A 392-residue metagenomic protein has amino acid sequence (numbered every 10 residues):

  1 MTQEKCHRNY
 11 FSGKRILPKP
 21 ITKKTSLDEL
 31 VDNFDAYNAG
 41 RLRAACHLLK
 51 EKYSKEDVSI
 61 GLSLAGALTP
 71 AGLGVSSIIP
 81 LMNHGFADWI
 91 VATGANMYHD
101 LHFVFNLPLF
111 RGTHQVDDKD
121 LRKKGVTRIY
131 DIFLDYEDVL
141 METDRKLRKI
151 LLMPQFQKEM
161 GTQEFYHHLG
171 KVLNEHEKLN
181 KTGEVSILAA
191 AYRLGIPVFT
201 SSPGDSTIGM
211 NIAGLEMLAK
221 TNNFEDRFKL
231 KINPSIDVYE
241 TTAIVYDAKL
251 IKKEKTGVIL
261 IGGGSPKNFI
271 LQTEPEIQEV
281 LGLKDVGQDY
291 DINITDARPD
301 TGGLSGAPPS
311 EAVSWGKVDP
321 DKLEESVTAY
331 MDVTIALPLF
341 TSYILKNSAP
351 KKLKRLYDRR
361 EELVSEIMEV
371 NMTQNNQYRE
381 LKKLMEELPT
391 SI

Functional and structural regions predicted by a protein language model:
T2-F34, F105-N106, F110-S206, Y343-L356: Cap/lid and interdomain-hinge subdomains that line or gate substrate/regulatory clefts in soluble alpha/beta enzymes
T2-S12, T22, E29, G40 (+2 more regions): C-terminal functional extensions of proteins
K23-R43, E216-S235, T256, I261-G263 (+1 more regions): Acidic/glycine-enriched edge-of-secondary-structure segments
D35-L81: Active-site-flanking structural segment that lines cofactor/substrate pockets
S59-T69, I90, F199-P203, E225-L304: Glycine-rich anion-binding loop/nest that anchors nucleotide
A71-D100: Active-site cofactor/substrate anionic-group-binding motifs, chiefly glycine- and Lys/Arg-rich phosphate-binding loops
G72-V75, L101-L107, M210-G214, I270-T273 (+1 more regions): Short acidic, glycine/serine/threonine-rich loops at helix termini
S76-F86, V104-H114, L215-M217, E274-L283 (+1 more regions): A glycine- and small-aliphatic-rich helix-loop capping segment at beta-alpha/alpha-beta transitions that lines
